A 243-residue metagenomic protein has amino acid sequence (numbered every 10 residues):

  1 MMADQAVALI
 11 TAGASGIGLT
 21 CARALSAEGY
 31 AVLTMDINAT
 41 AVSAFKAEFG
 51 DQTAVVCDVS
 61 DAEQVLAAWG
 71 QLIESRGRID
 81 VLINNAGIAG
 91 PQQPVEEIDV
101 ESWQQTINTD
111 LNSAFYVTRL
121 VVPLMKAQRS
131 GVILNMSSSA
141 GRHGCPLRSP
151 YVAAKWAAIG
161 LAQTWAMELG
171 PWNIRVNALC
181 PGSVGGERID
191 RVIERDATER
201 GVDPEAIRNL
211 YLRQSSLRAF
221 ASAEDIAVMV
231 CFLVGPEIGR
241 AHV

Functional and structural regions predicted by a protein language model:
C57-A68, V100: The beta1-alpha1 cofactor-binding region of Rossmann-like NAD(H)/NADP(H)-dependent oxidoreductases
Q93-V95, D99-I107, Y211: Substrate-binding pocket helix/loop in short-chain dehydrogenase/reductase
E96, H143-P150, P171-W172, R218 (+1 more regions): Active-site loop immediately N-terminal to the catalytic Tyr-X3-Lys motif of short-chain dehydrogenase/reductase
F115, I174-R175, L217-H242: C-terminal substrate-recognition "lid" of short-chain dehydrogenase/reductases
T118, A154, A162: Active-site helix of classical SDR
P123, M167-P171: Alpha-helical segment proximal to the catalytic Tyr-Lys
S138: Residue(s) in the substrate-gating loop at a strand-loop-helix junction that position the organic substrate next
